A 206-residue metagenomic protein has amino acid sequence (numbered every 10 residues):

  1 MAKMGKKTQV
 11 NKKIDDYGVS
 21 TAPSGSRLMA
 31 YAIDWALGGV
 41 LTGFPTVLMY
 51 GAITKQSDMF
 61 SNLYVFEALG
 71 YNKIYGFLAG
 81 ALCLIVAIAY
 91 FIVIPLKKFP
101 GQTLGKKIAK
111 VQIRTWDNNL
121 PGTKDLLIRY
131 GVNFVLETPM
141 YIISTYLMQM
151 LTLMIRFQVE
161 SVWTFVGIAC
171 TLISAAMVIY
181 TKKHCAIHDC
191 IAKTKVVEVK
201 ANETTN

Functional and structural regions predicted by a protein language model:
A2-N206: Membrane-interfacial and juxtamembrane segments of integral membrane proteins
